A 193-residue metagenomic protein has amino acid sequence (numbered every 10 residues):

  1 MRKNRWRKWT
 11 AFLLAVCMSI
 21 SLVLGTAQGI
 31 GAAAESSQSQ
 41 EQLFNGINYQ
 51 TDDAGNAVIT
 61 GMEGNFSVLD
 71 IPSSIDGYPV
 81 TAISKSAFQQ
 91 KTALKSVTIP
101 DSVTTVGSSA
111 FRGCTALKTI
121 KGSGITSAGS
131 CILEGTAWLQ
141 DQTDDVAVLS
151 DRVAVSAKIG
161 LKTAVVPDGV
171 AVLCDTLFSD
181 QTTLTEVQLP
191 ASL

Functional and structural regions predicted by a protein language model:
M1-R5: N-terminal secretory signal peptides that target proteins for export/translocation
R7-T26: Sec-dependent N-terminal signal peptides
K8-T10, G46-G55, G64-T81, T92-T105 (+4 more regions): Structural signature of tandem-repeat unit edges
I20-S39: Sec-dependent signal peptide cleavage junction
E35-Y49: N-terminal low-complexity, Pro/Thr/Ser-rich intrinsically disordered segments that act as propeptides or flexible
S84-A87, G107-A110, S130-I132, C174-L177: Consensus positions within tandem repeat domains that build extended binding/scaffold surfaces
